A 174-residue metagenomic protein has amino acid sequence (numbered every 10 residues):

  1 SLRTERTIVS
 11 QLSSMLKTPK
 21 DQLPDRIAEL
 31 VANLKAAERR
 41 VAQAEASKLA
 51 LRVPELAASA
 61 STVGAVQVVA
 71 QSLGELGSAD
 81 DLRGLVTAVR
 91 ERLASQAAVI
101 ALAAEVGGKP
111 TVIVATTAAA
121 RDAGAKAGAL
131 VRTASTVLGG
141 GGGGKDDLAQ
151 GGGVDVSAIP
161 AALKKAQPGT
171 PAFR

Functional and structural regions predicted by a protein language model:
S1-R174: Terminal appendage regions of diverse proteins
